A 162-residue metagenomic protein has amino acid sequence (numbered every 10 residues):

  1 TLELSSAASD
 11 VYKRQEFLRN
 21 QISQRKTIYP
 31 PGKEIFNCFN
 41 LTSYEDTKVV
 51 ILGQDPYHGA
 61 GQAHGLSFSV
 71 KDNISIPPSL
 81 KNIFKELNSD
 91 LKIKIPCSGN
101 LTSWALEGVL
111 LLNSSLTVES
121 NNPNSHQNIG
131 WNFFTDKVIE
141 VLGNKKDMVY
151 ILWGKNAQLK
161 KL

Functional and structural regions predicted by a protein language model:
T1-A8, Y12: Single conserved hydrophobic/aromatic residue that forms the stacking wall/gate of nucleotide- or nucleobase-binding
K13-L152, N156-L159: A polyanion-binding, active-site-adjacent surface
